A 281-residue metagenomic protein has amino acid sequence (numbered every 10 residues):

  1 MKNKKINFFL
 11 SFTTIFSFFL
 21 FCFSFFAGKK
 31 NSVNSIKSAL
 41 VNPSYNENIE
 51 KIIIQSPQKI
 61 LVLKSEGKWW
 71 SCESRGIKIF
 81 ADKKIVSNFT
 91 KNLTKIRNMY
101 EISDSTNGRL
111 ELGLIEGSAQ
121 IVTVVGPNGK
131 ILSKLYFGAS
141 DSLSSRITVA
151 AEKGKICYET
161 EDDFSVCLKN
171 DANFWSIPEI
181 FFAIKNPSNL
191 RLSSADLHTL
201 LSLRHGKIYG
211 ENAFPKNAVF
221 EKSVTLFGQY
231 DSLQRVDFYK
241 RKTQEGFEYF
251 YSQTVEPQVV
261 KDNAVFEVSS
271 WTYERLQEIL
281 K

Functional and structural regions predicted by a protein language model:
M1-K281: Secondary-structure "cap/kink" motif recognition
